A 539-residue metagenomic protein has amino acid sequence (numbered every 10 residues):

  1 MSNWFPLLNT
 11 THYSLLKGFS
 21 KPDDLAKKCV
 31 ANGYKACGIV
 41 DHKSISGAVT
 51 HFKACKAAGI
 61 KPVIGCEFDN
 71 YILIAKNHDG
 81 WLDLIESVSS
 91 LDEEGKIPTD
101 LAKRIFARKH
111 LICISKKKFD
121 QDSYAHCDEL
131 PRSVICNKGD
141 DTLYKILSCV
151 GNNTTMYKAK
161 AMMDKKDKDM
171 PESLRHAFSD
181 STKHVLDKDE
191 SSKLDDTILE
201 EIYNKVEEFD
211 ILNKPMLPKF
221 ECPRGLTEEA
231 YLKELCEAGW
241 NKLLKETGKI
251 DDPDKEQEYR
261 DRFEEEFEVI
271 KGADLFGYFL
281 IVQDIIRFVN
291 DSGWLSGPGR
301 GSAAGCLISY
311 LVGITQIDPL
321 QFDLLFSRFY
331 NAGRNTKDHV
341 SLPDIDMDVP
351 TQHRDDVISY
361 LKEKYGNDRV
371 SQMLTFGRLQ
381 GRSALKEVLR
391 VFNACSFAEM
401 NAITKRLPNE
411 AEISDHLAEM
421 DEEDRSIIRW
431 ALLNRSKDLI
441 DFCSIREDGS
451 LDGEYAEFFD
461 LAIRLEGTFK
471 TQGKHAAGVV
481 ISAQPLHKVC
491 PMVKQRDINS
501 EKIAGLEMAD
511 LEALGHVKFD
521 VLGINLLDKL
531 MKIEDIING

Functional and structural regions predicted by a protein language model:
M1-G539: Alpha-helical scaffold/interaction cores of sigma-54-like transcription cofactors and many family A DNA polymerases
